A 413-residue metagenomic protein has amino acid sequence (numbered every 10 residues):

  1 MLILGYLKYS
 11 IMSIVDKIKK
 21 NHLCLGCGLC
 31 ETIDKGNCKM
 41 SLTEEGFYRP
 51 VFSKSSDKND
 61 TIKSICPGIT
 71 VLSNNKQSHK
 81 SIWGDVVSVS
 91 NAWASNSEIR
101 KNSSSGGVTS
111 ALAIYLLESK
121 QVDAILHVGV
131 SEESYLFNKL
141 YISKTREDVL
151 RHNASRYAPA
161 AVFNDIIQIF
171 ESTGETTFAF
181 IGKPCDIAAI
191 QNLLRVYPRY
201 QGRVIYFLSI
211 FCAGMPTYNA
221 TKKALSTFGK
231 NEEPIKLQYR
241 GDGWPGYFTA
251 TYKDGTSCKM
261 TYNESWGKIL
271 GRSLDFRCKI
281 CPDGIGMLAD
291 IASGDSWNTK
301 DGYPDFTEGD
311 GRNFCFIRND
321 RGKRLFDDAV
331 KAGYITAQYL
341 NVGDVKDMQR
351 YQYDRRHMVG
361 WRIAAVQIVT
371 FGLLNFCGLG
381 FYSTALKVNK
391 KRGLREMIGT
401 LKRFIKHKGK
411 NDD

Functional and structural regions predicted by a protein language model:
M1-I11: N-terminal amphipathic/basic-hydrophobic helices that include classical n-h-c signal peptides and signal-anchor
S13, L25, L29-V51, N59-S81 (+1 more regions): Iron-sulfur cluster-binding cysteine motifs and their immediate structural context in ferredoxin-like electron-transfer
E45, S55-D57, T61-T109, A113-Y115: Electropositive, gly/pro-rich neighborhoods at or near active sites that engage anionic ligands
S103, V108-L117, Q121-E171: Portal/gating segments that form or line small-molecule/metal binding sites
S104-V108, E132, F180-I190, G214-P216: Gly/Ser/Thr-rich loops at beta-strand to alpha-helix junctions that form or flank small-molecule/cofactor-binding
V122-D123, K230-D413: Long, compositionally biased charged/polar accessory segments in the mid-to-C-terminal portions of proteins
R146, V196-S209: A short alpha->loop->secondary-structure connector
R203-A224: Short, flexible loop segments at boundaries between secondary-structure elements
